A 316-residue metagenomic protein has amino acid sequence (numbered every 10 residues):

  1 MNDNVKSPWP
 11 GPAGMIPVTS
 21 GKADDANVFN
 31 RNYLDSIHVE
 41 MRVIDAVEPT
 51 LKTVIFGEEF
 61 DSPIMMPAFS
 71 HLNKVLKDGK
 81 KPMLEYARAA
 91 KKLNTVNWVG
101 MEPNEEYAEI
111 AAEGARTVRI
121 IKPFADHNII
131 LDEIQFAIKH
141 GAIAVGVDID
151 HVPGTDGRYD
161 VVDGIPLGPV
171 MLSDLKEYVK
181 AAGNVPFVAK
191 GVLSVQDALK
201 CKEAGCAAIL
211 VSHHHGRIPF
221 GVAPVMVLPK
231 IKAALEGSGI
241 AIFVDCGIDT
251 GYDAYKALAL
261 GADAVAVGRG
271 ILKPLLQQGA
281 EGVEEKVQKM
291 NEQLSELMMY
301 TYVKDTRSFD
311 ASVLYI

Functional and structural regions predicted by a protein language model:
M1-F60: An N-cap/entry alpha-helix motif that binds or orients negatively charged groups
M1-N27, I271, L275, G279-I316: C-terminal extensions of enzymes
N32-V39, T95, K139-A142, K180 (+4 more regions): Generic secondary-structure signature for well-ordered alpha-helical cores
I55-E59, Y107-G114, Q135-G141, K202-G205: Acidic (Asp/Glu)-rich catalytic clusters
I55-P103: Active-site cofactor/substrate anionic-group-binding motifs, chiefly glycine- and Lys/Arg-rich phosphate-binding loops
A87-H127: A gly/proline- and charged-residue-enriched helix-loop-helix capping module
R88, K92, A125-V244, G251-K273 (+1 more regions): Alpha/beta enzyme core
A115-K122, E133, H140, N291: A structural-propensity feature for long, helix-poor, extended segments
